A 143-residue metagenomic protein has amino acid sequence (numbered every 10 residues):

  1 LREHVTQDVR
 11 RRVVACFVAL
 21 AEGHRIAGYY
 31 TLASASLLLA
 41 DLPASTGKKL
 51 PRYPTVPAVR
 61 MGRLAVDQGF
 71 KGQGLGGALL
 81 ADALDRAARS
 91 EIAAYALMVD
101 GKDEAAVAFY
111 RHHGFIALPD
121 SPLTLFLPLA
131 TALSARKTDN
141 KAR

Functional and structural regions predicted by a protein language model:
R12-S34, A44: Conserved beta-hairpin
V14-V18, Y29, A58, R63 (+2 more regions): Short hydrophobic/aromatic beta-strand element in the GNAT-like acyltransferase core that lines or flanks the acyl-donor
Y29-R63: Conserved acyl-donor/pantetheine-binding loop and adjacent beta-alpha core of acyl/acetyltransferases and related
D67-G69: Active-site acidic-Proline motif in GNAT/NAT acetyltransferases
G72-D85, H112: Conserved acetyl-CoA-binding loop-helix of GNAT-fold acetyltransferases
G76, L80, D103-A106, P122-L129: Short glycine/proline-centered loop/turn elements that form peptide/ligand docking sites
L80, D85-G101: Conserved GNAT acetyl-CoA-binding A-motif
A93-A94, G101-D120: Conserved active-site alpha-helix within GNAT-family acetyltransferase domains
